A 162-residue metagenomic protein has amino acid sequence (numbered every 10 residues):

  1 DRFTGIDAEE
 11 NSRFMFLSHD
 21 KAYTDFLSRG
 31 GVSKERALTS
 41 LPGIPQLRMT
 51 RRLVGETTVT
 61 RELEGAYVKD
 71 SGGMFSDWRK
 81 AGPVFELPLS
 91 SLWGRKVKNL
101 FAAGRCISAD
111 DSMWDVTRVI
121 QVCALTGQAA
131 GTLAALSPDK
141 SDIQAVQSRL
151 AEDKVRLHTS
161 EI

Functional and structural regions predicted by a protein language model:
D1-I162: Flavin (FAD/FMN)-binding glycine-rich loop and adjacent Rossmann-like elements that form
